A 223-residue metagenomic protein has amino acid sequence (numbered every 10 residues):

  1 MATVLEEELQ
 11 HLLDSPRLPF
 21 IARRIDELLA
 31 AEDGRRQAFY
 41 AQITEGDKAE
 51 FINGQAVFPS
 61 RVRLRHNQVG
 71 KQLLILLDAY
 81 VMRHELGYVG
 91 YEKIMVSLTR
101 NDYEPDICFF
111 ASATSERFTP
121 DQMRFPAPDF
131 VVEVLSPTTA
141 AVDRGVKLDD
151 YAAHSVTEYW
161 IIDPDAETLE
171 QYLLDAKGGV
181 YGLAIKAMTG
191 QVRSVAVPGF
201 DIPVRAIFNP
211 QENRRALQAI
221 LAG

Functional and structural regions predicted by a protein language model:
M1-G223: Gly/Pro/Ser/Thr-rich low-complexity, intrinsically disordered segments predominantly at protein N-termini
